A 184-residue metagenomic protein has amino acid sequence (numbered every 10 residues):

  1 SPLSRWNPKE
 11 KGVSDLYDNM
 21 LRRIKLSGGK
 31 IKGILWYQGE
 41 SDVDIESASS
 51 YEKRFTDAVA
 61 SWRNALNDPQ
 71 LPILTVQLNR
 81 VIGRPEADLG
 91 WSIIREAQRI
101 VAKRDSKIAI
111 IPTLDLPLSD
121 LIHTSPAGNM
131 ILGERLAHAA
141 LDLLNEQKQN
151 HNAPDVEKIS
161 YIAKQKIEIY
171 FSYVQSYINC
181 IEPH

Functional and structural regions predicted by a protein language model:
S1-H184: Cell-envelope and extracellular/periplasmic
